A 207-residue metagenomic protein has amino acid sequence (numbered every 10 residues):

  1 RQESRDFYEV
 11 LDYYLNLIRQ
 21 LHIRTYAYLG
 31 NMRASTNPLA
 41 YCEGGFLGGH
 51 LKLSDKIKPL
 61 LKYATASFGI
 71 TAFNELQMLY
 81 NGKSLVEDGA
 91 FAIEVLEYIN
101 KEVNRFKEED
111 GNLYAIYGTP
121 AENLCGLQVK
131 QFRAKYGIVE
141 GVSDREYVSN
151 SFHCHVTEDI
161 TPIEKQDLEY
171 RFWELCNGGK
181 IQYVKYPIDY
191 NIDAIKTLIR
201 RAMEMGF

Functional and structural regions predicted by a protein language model:
R1-F207: Long, C-terminal-biased catalytic regions of enzyme "large/alpha" subunits
